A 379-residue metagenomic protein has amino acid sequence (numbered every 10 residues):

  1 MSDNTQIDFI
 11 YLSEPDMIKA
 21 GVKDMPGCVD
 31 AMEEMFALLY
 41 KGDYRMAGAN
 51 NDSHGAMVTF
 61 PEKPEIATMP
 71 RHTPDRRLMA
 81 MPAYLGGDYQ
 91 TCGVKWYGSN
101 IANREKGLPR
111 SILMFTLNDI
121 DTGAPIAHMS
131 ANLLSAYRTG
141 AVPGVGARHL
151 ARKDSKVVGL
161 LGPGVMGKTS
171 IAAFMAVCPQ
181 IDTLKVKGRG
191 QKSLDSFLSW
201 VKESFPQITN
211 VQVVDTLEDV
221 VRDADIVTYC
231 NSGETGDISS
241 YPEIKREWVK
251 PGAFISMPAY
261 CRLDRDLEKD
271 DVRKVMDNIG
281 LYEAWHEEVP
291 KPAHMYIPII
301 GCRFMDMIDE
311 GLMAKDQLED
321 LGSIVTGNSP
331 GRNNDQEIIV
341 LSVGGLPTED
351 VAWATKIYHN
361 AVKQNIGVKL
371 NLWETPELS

Functional and structural regions predicted by a protein language model:
M1-R138, V142-G144, D154, T348-V351 (+2 more regions): N-terminal ligand-binding/catalytic initiation module
E14-V22, C261-E377: Adenosine-phosphate binding glycine-rich loop
L150-V157, Q180-I181, K250: Short helix-loop-beta connector
P163-G164: Glycine-rich Rossmann-fold phosphate-binding loop(s) that bind the pyrophosphate of adenine dinucleotide cofactors
V177-F205: NAD(P)-binding Rossmann-fold cofactor-contacting core
C178-Q180, E243-P251, D266-D271: Short, conserved loop/helix-junction motifs that constitute active-site signature segments in enzyme catalytic cores
I208-A224, P242-I244: Short acidic low-complexity segments
R222-D223, E234-A253: Rossmann-fold NAD(P) dinucleotide-binding segment
